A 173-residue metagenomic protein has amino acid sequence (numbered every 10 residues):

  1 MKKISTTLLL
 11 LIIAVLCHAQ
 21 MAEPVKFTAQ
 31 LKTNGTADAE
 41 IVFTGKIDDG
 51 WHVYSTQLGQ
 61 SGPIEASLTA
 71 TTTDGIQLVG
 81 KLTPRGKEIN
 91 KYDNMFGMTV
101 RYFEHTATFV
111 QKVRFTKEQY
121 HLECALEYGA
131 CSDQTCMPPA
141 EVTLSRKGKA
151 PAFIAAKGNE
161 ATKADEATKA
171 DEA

Functional and structural regions predicted by a protein language model:
M1-K2, M21: N-terminal hydrophobic targeting signals that begin at the initiator methionine
K2-L10: Sec-dependent signal peptide recognition, specifically the positively charged N-region followed immediately by
L10-H18: Hydrophobic h-region of N-terminal signal peptides that target proteins for export in Gram-negative bacteria
H18-A173: Extracellular/lumen-exposed scaffold segments
